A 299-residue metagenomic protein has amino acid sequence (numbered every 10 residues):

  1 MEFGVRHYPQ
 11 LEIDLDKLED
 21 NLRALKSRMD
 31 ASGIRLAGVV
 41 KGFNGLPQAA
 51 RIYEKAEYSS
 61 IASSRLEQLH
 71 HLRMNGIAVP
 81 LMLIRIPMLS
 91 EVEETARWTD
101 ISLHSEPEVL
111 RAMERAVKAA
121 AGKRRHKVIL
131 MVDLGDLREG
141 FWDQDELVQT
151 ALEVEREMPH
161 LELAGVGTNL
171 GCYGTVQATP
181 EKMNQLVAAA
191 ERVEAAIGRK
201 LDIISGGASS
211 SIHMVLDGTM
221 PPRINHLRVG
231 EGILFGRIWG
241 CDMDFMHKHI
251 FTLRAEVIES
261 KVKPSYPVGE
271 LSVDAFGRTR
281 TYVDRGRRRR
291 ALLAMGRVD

Functional and structural regions predicted by a protein language model:
M1-M88, E94-T99: A charged N-terminal "starter" segment
L11, L36-V40, S59-S63, V79-R85 (+6 more regions): Hydrophobic faces of well-ordered beta-strands that scaffold small-molecule active sites in alpha/beta enzyme cores
I13-D20, N44, Q48, E67 (+7 more regions): Conserved active-site and cofactor/substrate-binding residues in soluble primary-metabolism enzymes
D20, A24-S27, Q48-I52, H71 (+5 more regions): Alpha-helical scaffolding segments of alpha/beta enzyme cores, especially the outer helices of TIM-barrel or partial
R65-E67, R85-S90, E106-L110, V132-L134 (+1 more regions): Short, acidic/turn-prone active-site loops that include or flank metal/cofactor- and phosphate-binding residues
V92, R97-R138: A generic, well-ordered mixed alpha/beta core segment in the N-terminal half of proteins
G122-K127, D133-R254: Active-site loop/helix belt of alpha/beta enzymes
W239-D299: Charged (often Lys/Glu-rich) extended helix/loop segments that serve as interaction or gating elements
